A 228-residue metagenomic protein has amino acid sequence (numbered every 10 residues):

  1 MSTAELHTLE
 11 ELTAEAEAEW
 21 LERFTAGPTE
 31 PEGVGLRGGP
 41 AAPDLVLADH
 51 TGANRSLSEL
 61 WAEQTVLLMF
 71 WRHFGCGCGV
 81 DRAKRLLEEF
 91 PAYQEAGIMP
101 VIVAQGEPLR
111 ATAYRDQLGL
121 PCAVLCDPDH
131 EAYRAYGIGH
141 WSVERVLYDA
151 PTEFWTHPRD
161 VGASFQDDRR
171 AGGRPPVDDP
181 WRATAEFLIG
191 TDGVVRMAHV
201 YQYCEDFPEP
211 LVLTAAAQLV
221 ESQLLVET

Functional and structural regions predicted by a protein language model:
M1-A48, T228: N-terminal targeting signals for export/organelle localization
A42-P43, L67, A183-A185: Short loop/turn microsegments at loop-to-beta-strand junctions
A48-H50, I189: A generic structural motif
G52-R55, G193: Detector for glycine-centered tight turns/loop "hinges" at secondary-structure junctions
S56-E88, M99-P100: Short active-site neighborhood of thiol/selenol oxidoreductases, capturing the structured segment around
D81-A135: Structural microenvironment flanking redox-active thiols in thiol-disulfide oxidoreductases
D127-D206: Thiol/selenol-based redox catalytic cores and closely related redox-interacting motifs
C204-L219: A short, polar/charged loop-to-alpha-helix boundary motif
